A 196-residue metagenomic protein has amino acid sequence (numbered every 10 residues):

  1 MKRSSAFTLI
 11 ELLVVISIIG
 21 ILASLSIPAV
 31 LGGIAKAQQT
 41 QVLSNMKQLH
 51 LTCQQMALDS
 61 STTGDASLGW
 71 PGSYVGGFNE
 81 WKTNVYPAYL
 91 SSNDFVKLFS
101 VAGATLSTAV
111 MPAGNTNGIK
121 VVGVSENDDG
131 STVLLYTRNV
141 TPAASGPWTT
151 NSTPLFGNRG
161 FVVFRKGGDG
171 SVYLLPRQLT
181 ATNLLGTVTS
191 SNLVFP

Functional and structural regions predicted by a protein language model:
K2-G33, Q38: N-terminal single-pass transmembrane signal-anchor helix
S24, P28-T83: Conserved hydrophobic/amphipathic alpha-helical signal-anchor segments
L43-M46, C53, K82, G130 (+2 more regions): Extracellular structured ligand-interaction cores
Q48-H50, K97-S100, L134-L135, V162-F164 (+1 more regions): Structural recognition of the beta-strand scaffold that forms the well-ordered cores of secreted hydrolase catalytic
A57-L58, G64-P71, T105-V110, A143 (+2 more regions): Short catalytic/ligand-binding loop motif for oxyanion handling, primarily in non-cytosolic enzymes, centered on
V85-A143: Acidic, glycine-rich loop-and-strand cores that form catalytic or ligand-binding grooves in diverse globular domains
P142-P196: C-terminal accessory segments of extracellular proteins
